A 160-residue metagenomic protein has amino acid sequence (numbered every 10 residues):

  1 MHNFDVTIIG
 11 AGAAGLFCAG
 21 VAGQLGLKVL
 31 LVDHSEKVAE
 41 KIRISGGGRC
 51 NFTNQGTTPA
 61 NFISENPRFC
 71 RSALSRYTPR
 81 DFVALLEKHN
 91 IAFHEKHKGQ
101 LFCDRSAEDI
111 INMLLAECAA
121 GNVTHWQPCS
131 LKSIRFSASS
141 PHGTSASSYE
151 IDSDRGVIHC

Functional and structural regions predicted by a protein language model:
H2-F4, S153-C160: Core beta-strand elements of the Rossmann-like FAD/NAD(P) dinucleotide-binding domain in flavoenzyme oxidoreductases
F4-L31: N-terminal Rossmann-like FAD-binding beta1-loop-alpha1 element of flavoenzymes
A13, P128-K132, R155: Conserved SAM/SAH-binding loop
G15-F17, V38-K41: Short N-terminal binding/cap micro-motifs at the start of the first secondary-structure element
G47-H97: Glycine-rich active-site loop/strand segments that organize a redox cofactor
C70-R80, H97-A116, W126: Short beta-strand to alpha-helix junction loop
Q127-S147: A conserved short coil-to-beta-strand element within the FAD-binding core of flavoproteins
